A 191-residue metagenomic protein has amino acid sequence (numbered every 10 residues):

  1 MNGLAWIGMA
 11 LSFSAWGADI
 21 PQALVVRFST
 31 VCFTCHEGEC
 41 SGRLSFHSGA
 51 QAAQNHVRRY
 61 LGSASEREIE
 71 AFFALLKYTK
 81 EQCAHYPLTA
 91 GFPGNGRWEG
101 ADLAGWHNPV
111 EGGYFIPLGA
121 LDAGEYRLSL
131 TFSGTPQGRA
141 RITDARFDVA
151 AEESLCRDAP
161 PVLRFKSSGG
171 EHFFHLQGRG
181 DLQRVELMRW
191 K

Functional and structural regions predicted by a protein language model:
N2-D19, E81-K191: N-terminal export/targeting leaders of redox proteins
P21, V25, E37-L61: Gly/Gly-Pro-rich "capping" loops immediately C-terminal to redox-active cysteine motifs in periplasmic/lumenal
A23, R27-T30, A151: Disulfide-bonded cysteine motifs in exported proteins
F28-E39, F72: The canonical Cys-X-X-Cys-His
V31-C35, Q54, C156: Generic, low-specificity signal for short hydrophobic/alpha-helical stretches with a mild N-terminal bias, encompassing
C32, A50-A53, I69, F73: Extracytoplasmic/secreted envelope proteins and their assembly/folding machinery, especially bacterial periplasmic
H56-A64, L75-L76, D181-W190: Extended, polar beta-sheet/loop recognition surfaces of beta-rich domains that mediate binding to diverse ligands
L61-G91: C-terminal capping alpha-helices of c-type cytochrome domains
